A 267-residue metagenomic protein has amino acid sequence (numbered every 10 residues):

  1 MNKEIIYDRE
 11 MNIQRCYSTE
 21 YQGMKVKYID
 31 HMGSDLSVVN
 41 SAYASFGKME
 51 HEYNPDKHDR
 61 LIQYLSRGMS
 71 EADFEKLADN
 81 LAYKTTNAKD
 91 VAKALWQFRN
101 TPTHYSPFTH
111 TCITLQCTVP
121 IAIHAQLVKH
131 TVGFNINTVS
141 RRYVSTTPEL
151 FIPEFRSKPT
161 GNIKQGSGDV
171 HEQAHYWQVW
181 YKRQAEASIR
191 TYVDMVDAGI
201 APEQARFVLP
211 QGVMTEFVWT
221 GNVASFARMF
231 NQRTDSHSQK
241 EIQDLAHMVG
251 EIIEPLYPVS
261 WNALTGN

Functional and structural regions predicted by a protein language model:
M1-N267: Family-specific signature for flavin-dependent thymidylate synthase
